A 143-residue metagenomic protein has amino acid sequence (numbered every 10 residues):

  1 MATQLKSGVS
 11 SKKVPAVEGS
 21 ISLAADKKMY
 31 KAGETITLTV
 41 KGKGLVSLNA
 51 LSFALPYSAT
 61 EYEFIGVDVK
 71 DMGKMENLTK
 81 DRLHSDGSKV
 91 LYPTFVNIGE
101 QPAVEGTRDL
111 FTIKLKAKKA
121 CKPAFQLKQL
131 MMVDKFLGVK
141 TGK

Functional and structural regions predicted by a protein language model:
M1-K143: Acidic, low-complexity intrinsically disordered segments
